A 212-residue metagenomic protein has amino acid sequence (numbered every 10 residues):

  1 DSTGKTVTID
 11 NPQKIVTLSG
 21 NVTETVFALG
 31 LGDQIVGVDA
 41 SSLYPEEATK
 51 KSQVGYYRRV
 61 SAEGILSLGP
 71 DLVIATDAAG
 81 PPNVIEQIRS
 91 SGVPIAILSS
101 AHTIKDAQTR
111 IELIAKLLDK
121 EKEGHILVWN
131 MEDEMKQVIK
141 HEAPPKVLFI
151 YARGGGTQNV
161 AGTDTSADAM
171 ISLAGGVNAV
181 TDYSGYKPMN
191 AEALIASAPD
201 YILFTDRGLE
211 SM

Functional and structural regions predicted by a protein language model:
D1-T23, K120-I150, A198-Y201: Bacterial Sec-exported substrate-binding components of ABC uptake systems
K14-A79: A short, structured surface patch at a secondary-structure boundary
D39-Y44, N159-Y186: Alpha-helical, coiled-coil/dimerization segments enriched in small aliphatic residues
V60-G64, N83-V84, K136, M189-A193: Short acidic active-site motifs
L68-V73, P94, G176, S197-I202: Alpha-to-beta junction loops
T76-D77, I97-S100, D182: Short beta->alpha connector loops at strand-helix junctions that form conserved, small/polar/Pro-enriched
A79-S90, Y201-M212: A ligand-binding cleft/hinge motif common to bilobed small-molecule-binding domains
N83, A96-L113, P144-S166: Extracytoplasmic ligand-binding site segments that recognize negatively charged/polar headgroups
